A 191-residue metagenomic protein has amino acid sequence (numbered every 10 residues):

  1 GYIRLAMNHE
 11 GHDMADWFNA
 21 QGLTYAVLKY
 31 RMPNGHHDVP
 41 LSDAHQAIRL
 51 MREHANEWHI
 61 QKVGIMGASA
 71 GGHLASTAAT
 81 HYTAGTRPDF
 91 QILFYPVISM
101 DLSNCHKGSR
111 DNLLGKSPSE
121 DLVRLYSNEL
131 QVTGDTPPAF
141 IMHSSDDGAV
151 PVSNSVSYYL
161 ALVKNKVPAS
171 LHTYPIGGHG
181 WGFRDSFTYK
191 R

Functional and structural regions predicted by a protein language model:
G1-R4, S145: Active-site glycine-rich loops that stabilize anionic/oxyanionic intermediates across multiple enzyme folds
A6-A15, A26-K62, F183-T188: Catalytic nucleophile-loop/oxyanion-hole region of alpha/beta-hydrolase and closely related hydrolase-like folds
N19-A26, S170: A fold-wide structural signal in alpha/beta-hydrolase
Q46-S109, V123-R124, N128: Primarily recognizes the serine-hydrolase "nucleophile elbow" in alpha/beta-hydrolase and SGNH/GDSL folds
M100, D146-V150: Acidic catalytic loop of the alpha/beta-hydrolase fold
K116-Q131, T136-P137: Active-site nucleophile elbow and catalytic-triad environment of alpha/beta-hydrolase enzymes
D135, F140-H143, D147: Short beta-strand/loop motif that positions the catalytic acidic residue of the alpha/beta-hydrolase fold
V152, V156-R191: C-terminal catalytic histidine-bearing segment of alpha/beta-hydrolase fold enzymes
